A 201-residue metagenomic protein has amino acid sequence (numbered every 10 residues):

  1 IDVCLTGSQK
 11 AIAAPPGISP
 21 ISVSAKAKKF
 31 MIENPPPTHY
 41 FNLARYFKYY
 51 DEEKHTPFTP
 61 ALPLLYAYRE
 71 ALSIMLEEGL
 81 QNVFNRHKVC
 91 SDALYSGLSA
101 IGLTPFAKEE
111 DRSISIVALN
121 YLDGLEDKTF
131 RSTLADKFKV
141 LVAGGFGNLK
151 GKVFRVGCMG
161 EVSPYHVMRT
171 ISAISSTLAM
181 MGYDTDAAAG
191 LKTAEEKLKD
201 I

Functional and structural regions predicted by a protein language model:
I1-Q9: Conserved active-site segment immediately N-terminal to the catalytic lysine that forms the internal aldimine
A11-P15, E109-D111, L134, G147-N148: Solvent-exposed alpha-helices and their adjacent loops that cap or buttress functional pockets in soluble metabolic
A11-S96, A100, I201: Active-site C-terminal subdomain of aminotransferase-like
V23, L119-D123, G160: Short beta-strand-to-loop capping motifs
E78-R86, A100-E109, G145-F146, M181-K192: Flexible, glycine/charged-enriched surface loops at secondary-structure junctions
T104-K137: Conserved PLP-binding catalytic core of the aspartate aminotransferase-like
L134-V142, S176-M181: A common structural junction motif
N148, K152-I201: PLP-dependent enzyme catalytic core of the Aspartate aminotransferase-like
